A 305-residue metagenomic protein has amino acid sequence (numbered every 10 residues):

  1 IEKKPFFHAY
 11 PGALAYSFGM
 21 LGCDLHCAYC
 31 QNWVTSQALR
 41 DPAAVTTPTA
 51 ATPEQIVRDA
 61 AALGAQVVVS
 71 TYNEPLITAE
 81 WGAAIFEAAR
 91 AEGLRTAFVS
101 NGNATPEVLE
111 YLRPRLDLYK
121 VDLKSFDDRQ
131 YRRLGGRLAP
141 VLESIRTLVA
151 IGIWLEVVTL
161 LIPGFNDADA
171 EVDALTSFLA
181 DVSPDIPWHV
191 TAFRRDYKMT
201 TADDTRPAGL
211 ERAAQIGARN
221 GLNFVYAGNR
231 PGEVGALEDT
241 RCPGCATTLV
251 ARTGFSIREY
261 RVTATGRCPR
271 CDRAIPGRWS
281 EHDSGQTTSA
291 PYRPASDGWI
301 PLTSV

Functional and structural regions predicted by a protein language model:
I1-A15, E54-N73, D272-G285, S296-V305: Short Fe-S-cluster ligation motifs
I1-M20, W33-Q37, E238, T247-A251 (+3 more regions): N-terminal [4Fe-4S]-dependent radical SAM core
K4-A9, L25-Y29, A83, E87: Short flanking/linker segments adjacent to small metal-binding domains or redox-active Cys/His motifs
F7-H8, E110, E259-Y260: Short secondary-structure boundary/capping segments
A15-T47, G277-S280: Canonical Radical SAM [4Fe-4S] cluster-binding loop centered on the CxxxCxxC motif and its immediate flanking residues
P42, P48, T288-Y292: Polybasic, low-complexity binding patches
A50-A208: Conserved AdoMet/S-adenosylmethionine-binding subsite of the radical SAM
F165, D169-V305: Auxiliary Fe-S-binding modules of radical SAM enzymes
